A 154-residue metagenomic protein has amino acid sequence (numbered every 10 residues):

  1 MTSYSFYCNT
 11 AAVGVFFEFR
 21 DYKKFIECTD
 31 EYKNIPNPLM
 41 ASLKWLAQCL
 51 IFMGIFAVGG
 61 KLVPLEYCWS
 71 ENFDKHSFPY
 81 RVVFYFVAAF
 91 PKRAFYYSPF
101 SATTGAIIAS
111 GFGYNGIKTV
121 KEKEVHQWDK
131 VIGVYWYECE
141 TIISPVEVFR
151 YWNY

Functional and structural regions predicted by a protein language model:
M1-S5, E71-Y154: Membrane-interfacial catalytic/cofactor-binding modules of polytopic membrane enzymes
M1-Y22, E27, G60-P64: Transmembrane-helix bundle segments that line or gate the permeation/cavity pathway in multi-pass membrane proteins
C8, V15-E18, Y22, L39 (+4 more regions): Alpha-helical interaction elements in eukaryotic regulators
Y22-L46, Y137-T141, P145: Helix-loop boundary elements of multi-pass alpha-helical membrane proteins
I26-T29, G59, V63, Y67-E71 (+2 more regions): Membrane-interfacial segments
I35-P64, P79, V83-A88: Long, well-ordered, tryptophan-enriched scaffold segments
